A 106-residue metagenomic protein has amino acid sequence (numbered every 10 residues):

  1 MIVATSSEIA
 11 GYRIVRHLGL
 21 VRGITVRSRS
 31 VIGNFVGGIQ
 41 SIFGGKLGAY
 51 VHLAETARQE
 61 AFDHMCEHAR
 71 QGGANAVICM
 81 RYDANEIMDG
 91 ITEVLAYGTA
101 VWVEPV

Functional and structural regions predicted by a protein language model:
M1-G33, R70-Q71, T92-V106: N-terminal presequence-like segments and the immediate start of the first folded domain
S6-I9, Y82-I87: Short, solvent-exposed loop/turn elements at beta->coil junctions and helix N-caps that rim active or binding pockets
V21, V26, N34-R81: Short, well-ordered alpha-helical segments
A76, G90-T92: Positively charged, aromatic-enriched nucleic acid-contacting surfaces
